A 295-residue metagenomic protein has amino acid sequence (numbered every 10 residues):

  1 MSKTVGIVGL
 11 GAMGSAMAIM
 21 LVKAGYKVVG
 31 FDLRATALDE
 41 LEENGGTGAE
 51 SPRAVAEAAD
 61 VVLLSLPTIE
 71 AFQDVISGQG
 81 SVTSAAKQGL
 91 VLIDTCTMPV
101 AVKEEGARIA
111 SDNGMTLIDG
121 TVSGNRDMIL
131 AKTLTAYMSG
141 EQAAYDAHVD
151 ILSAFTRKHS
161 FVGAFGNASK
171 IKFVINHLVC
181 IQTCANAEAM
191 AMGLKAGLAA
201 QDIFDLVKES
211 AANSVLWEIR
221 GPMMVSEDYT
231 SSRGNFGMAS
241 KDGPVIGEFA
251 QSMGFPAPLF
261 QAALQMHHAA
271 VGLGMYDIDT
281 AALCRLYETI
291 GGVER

Functional and structural regions predicted by a protein language model:
M1-L64, R126: NAD(P)+-binding Rossmann beta1-loop-alpha1 motif at the extreme N-terminus of oxidoreductases
L10, M98-N176: Rossmann-fold dinucleotide-binding core
V28, G48, L117-I118, H159 (+2 more regions): Hydrophobic beta-strand scaffold residues
P52-L64, T68-M115: Rossmann-fold NAD(P) dinucleotide-binding segment
N167-E294: Helical "substrate-binding/catalytic lid" subdomain of Rossmann-like NAD(P)-dependent dehydrogenases/reductases
